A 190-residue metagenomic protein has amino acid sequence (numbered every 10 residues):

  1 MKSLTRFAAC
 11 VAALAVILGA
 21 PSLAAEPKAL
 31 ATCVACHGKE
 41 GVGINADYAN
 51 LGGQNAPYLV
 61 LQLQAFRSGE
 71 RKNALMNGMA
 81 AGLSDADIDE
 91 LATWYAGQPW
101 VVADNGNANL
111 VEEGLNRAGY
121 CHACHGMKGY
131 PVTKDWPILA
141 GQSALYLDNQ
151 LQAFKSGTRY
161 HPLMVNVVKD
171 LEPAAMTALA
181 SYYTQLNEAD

Functional and structural regions predicted by a protein language model:
M1-V11: Bacterial N-terminal signal peptides that target proteins for export
A9-G19, E26: Bacterial N-terminal signal peptides
S22-V42, G106-Y130, Q142-S143: Sequence/structural segment immediately N-terminal to covalent heme-attachment motifs in c-type and related
A31, P57, L61, D89 (+6 more regions): Solvent-exposed, polar/charged alpha-helical surfaces in well-ordered, non-transmembrane soluble domains, broadly
K39, S68-G69, G97-V101, M127 (+2 more regions): Generic structural signal for alpha-helix termini and adjacent loop/cap motifs
G41-R71, N77-G82, V111, H122 (+2 more regions): Gly/Gly-Pro-rich "capping" loops immediately C-terminal to redox-active cysteine motifs in periplasmic/lumenal
A81-A103, K169-D190: C-terminal capping alpha-helices of c-type cytochrome domains
D135, S143-D190: Structured core of small recognition/catalytic domains
